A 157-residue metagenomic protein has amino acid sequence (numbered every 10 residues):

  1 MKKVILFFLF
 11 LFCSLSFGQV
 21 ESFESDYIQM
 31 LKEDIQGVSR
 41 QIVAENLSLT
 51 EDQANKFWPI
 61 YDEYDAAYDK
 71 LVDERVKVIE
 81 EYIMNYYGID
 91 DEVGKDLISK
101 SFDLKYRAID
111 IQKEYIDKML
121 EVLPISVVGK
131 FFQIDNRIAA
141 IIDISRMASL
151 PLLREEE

Functional and structural regions predicted by a protein language model:
M1-V4, Q19: Positively charged n-region of N-terminal signal peptides that target proteins for export
I5, Y68, I83, I142-S145 (+1 more regions): A generic membrane alpha-helix/interface feature
L6-F7, A44, I79, I141: General helical structural elements
L9-G18: Hydrophobic h-region of N-terminal signal peptides that target proteins for export in Gram-negative bacteria
L15, Y61-E63, R137: Alpha-helix termini
E21, I28, S39-V122: Amphipathic alpha-helical segments
E24-D34, N46, I109-E157: Amphipathic, charged alpha-helical segments and their helix-to-coil junctions in extracytoplasmic/peripheral assemblies
